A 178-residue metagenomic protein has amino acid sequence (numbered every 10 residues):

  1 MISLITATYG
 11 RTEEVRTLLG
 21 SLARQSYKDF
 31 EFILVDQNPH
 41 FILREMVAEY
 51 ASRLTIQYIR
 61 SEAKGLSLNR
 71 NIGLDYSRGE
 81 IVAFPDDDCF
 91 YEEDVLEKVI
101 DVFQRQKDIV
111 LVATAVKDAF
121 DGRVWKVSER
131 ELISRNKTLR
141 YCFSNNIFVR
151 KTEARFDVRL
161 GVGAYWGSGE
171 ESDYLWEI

Functional and structural regions predicted by a protein language model:
M1-R24: N-proximal low-complexity "stem/linker" segments adjacent to membrane-targeting elements
M1-S3, E31, D173: Cell-envelope/extracellular polymer assembly enzymes that use nucleotide-activated donors
L19-R60: Acidic donor-binding segment of Leloir-type glycosyltransferases
S61-S77: Glycine-rich, basic loop-to-helix element that forms the pyrophosphate-binding segment of sugar-nucleotide handling
R78-G79, F143-V158: Conserved nucleotide-sugar donor-binding and metal-coordinating catalytic region shared by glycosyltransferases
V82: Short aromatic/hydrophobic "clamp" motif used to bind/position activated sugar donors
D94-W125: Conserved donor NDP-sugar-binding/catalytic core segment of glycosyltransferases
G163-Y174: Acidic donor-binding loop at a coil-to-helix junction in glycosyltransferase catalytic cores that engages
